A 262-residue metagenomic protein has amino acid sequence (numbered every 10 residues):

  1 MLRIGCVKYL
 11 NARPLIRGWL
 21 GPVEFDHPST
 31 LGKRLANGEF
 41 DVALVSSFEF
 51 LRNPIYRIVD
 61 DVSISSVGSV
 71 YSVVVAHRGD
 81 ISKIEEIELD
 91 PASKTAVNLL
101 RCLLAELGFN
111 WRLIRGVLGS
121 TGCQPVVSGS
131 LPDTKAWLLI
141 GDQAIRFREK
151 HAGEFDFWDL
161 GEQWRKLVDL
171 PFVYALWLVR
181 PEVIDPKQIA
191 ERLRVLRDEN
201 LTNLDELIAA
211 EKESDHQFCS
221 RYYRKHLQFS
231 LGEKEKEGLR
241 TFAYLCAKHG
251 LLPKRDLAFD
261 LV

Functional and structural regions predicted by a protein language model:
M1-V262: Domain-level signature for soluble enzymes in the chorismate/prephenate branch of the shikimate pathway
